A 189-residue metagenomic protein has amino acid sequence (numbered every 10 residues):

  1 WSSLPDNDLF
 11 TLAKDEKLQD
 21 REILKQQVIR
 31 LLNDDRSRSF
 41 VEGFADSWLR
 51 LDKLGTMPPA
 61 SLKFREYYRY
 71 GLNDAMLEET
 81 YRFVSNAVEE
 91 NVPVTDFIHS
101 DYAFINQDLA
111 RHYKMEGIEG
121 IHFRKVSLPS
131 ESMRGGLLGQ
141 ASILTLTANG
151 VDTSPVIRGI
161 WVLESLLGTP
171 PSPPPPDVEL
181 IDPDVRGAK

Functional and structural regions predicted by a protein language model:
W1-K189: Active-site substrate-binding loop specific to GH73 endo-beta-N-acetylglucosaminidase modules in bacterial autolysins
